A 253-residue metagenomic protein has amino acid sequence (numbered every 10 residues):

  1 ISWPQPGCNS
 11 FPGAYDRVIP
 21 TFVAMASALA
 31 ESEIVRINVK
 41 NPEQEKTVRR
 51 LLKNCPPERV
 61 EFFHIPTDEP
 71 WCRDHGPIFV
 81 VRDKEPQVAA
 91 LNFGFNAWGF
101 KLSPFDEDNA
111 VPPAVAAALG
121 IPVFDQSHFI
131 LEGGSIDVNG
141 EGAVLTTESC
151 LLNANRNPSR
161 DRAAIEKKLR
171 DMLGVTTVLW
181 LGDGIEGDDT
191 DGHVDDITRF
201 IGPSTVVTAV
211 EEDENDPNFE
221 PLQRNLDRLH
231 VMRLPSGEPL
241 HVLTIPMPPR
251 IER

Functional and structural regions predicted by a protein language model:
S2-R253: The feature marks the mature, well-folded catalytic cores of soluble enzymes
